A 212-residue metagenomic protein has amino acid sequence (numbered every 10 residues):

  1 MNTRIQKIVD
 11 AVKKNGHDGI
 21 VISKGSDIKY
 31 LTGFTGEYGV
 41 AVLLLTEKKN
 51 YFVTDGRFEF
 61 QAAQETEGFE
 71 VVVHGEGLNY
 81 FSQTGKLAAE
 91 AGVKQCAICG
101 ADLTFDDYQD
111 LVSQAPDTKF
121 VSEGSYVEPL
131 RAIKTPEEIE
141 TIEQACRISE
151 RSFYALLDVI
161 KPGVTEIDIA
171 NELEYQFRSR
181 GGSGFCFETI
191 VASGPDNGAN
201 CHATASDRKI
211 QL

Functional and structural regions predicted by a protein language model:
M1-Y51, S82-G92, D110-S113, K119 (+3 more regions): Terminal domain-start leader segments
T3, N79-F185, D196: Flexible, acidic/His-enriched mid-domain "rim/lid" segments that flank
V9, L31-T32, K86-L87, R131 (+2 more regions): A generic local secondary-structure boundary/capping motif
S23-G25, T54-G56, G75, I98-L103: Structural motif
L31, Q61-A62, D106, A199-H202: Short helix/loop capping segments that flank catalytic or ligand/cofactor-binding pockets
L44-T46, F185, G198-L212: Acidic/histidine-enriched ion/cofactor-binding microenvironments in catalytic or ligand-binding pockets
V53-K86: Compact, glycine/acidic-enriched structural inserts
V191: Basic, ligand-binding patches in group-transfer machinery, especially extracytoplasmic/periplasmic segments
